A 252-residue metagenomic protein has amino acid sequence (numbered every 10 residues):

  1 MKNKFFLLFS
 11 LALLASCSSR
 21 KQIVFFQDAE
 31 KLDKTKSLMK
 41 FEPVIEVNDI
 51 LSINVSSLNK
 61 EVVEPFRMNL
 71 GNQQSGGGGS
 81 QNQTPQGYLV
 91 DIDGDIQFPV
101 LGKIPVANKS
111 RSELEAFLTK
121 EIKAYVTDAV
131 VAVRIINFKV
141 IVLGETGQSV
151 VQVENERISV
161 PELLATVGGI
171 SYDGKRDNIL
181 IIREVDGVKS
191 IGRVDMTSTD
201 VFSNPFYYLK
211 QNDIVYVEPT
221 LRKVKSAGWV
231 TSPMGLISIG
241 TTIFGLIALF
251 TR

Functional and structural regions predicted by a protein language model:
M1-A15: Sec-dependent bacterial lipoprotein signal peptides
K2, C17-R252: Ser/Thr/Pro/Gly-biased, low-complexity, turn-/loop-rich segments that often occur immediately after N-terminal
